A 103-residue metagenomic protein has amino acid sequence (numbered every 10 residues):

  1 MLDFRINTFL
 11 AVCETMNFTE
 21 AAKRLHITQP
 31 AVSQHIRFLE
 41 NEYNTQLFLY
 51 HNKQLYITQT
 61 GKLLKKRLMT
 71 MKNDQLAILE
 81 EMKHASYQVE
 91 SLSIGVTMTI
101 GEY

Functional and structural regions predicted by a protein language model:
L2-T8, Q29, G61, L68: The N-cap/first-turn positions of alpha helices within or immediately adjacent to helix-turn-helix DNA-binding domains
A11-H26: Short helix-boundary/capping micro-motifs
T28, H35-F38: Residues within the DNA-recognition helix of helix-turn-helix
P30, E80, Y87-Y103: N-terminal winged-helix
E40-I57, L79: A short LG(V/I)-centered, amphipathic sequence patch enriched for acidic residue(s) preceding the LG motif
E42-Y43, L64-S86: Alpha-helical linker/hinge and terminal dimerization helices associated with HTH transcriptional regulators
